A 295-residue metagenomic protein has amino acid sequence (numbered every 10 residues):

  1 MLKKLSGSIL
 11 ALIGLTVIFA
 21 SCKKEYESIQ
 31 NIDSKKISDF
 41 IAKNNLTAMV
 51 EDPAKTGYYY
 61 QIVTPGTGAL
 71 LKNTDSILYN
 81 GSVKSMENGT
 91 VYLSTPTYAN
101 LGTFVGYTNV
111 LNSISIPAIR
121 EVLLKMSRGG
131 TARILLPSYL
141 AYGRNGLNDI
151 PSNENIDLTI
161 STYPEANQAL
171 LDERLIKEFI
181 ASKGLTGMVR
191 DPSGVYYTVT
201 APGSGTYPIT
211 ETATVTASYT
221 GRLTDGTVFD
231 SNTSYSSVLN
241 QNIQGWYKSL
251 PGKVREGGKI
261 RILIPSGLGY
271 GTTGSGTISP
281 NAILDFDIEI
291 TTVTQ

Functional and structural regions predicted by a protein language model:
L2-S6, C22-Q295: Cross-family detector of peptidyl-prolyl cis-trans isomerase
L5-L15: Sec-dependent N-terminal signal peptides
V17-S21: C-terminal motif of bacterial Sec signal peptides marking the signal peptidase cleavage site
